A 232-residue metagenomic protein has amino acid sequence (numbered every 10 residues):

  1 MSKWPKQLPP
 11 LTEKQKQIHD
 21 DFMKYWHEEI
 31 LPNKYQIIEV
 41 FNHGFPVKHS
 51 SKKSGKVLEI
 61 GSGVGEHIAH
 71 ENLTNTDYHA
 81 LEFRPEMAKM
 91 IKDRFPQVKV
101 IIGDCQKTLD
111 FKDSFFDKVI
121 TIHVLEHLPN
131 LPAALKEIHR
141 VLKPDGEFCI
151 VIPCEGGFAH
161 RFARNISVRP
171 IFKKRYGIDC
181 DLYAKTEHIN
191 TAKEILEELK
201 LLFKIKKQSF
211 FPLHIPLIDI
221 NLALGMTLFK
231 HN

Functional and structural regions predicted by a protein language model:
W4-K14, Y25, E29-P32, P129-E137 (+2 more regions): S-adenosyl-L-methionine-dependent methyltransferase catalytic module, highlighting the catalytic core
Q36-S54: Conserved alpha-helix/loop element of class I SAM-dependent methyltransferases that forms part of the SAM/SAH-binding
S54-G63: Conserved class I S-adenosyl-L-methionine
K56, D77, E147: Residues at the starts of beta-strands that form the adenosine-phosphate
G63-K107: Class I SAM-dependent methyltransferase SAM/SAH-binding core
T108-V119: A short acidic, Gly/Pro-enriched loop at the edge of an enzyme's catalytic core that lines a small-molecule cofactor
K118-P129: A short SAM/SAH-binding and catalytic strip from SAM-dependent methyltransferases
